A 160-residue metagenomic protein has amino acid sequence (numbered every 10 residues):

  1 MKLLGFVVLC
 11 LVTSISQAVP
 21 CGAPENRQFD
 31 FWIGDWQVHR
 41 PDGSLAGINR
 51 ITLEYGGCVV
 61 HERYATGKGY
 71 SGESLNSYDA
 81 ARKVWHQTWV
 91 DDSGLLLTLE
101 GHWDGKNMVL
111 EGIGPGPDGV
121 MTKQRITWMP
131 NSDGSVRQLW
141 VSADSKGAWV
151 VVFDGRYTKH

Functional and structural regions predicted by a protein language model:
M1-V8: Sec-dependent signal peptide recognition, specifically the positively charged N-region followed immediately by
V8-L11, E73: Generic secretory/membrane-interface signal
T13-I15: N-terminal signal peptide c-region/cleavage motif recognized by signal peptidases
A18-H160: Hydrophobic small-molecule pocket/channel-lining residues, especially in calycin-type beta-barrels
